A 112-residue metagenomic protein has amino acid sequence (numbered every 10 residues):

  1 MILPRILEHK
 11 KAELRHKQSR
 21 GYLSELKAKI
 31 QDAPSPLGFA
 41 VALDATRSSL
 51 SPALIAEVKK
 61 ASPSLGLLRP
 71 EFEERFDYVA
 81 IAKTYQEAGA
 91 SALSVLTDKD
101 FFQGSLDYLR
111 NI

Functional and structural regions predicted by a protein language model:
M1-L109: Conserved N-terminal beta1-alpha1 strand-loop-helix module at the mouth
